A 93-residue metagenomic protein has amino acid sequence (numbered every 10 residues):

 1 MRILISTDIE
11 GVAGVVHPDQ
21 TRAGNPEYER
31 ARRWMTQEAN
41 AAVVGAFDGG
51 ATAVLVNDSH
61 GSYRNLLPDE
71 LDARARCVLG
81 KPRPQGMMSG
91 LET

Functional and structural regions predicted by a protein language model:
M1-R2, G49-T52, A73-R74, E92-T93: Short coil/turn connectors at secondary-structure junctions
M1-T21, A31, M35: N-terminal glycine-rich anion-binding loops that anchor highly charged ligand groups
I9-E10, S59-G61: Short, ordered loop/turn segments at secondary-structure junctions
R30-N57: Alpha/propeptide regions of enzymes that mature by internal proteolysis
G61-R74: Glycine-rich loop at the start of a catalytic domain that most often binds anionic cofactors/ligands
L71-E92: A glycine-rich helix N-cap at a beta->alpha junction
